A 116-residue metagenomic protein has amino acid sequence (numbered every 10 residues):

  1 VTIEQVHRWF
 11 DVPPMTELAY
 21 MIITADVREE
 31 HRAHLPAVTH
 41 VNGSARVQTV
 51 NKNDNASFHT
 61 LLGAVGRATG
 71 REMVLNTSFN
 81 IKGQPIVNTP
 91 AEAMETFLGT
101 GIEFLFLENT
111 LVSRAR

Functional and structural regions predicted by a protein language model:
V1-R116: Flexible beta->alpha loop and helix N-cap segments adjacent to enzyme active/binding sites
